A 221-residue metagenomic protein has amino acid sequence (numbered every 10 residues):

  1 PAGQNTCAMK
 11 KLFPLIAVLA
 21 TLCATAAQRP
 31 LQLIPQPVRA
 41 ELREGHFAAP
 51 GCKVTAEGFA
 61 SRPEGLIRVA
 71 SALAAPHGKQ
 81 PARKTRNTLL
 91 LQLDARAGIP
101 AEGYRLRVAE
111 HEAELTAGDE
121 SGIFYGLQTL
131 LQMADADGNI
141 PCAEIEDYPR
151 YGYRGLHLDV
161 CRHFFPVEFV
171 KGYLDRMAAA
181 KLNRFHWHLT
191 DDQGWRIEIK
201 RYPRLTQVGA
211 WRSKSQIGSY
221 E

Functional and structural regions predicted by a protein language model:
P1-A8: Short, Lys/Arg-enriched N-terminal segments with co-localized hydrophobic residues within the first ~10-30 amino acids
A8-M9, A27: Intrinsically disordered, low-complexity sequence elements enriched in Ser/Thr/Gly/Pro
K10-I16: Sec-dependent signal peptide recognition, specifically the positively charged N-region followed immediately by
I16-A17, G194: A periodicity- and composition-biased signal for non-globular, repetitive helical segments
V18, A24-R154: Acidic, contiguous N-terminal accessory segments
V18-L19, W211: Short, linear, compositionally biased motifs with a strong N-terminal bias
G98-E221: Feature activates predominantly on carbohydrate-active enzymes
